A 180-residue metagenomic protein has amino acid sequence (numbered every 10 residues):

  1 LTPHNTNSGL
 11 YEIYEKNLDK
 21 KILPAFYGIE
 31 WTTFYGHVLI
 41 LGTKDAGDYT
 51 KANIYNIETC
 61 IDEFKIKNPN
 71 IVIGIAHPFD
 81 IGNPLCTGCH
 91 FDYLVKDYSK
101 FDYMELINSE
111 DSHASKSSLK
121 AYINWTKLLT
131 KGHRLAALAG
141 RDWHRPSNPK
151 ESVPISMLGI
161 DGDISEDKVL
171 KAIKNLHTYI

Functional and structural regions predicted by a protein language model:
L1-L85, L106-W125, G140-S147: A metal-dependent hydrolase metal-coordination microenvironment
N7, N68-N70, G132-A136, R141-I180: C-terminal functional module detector
I13-N17, G88-F91, E151-S156: Short low-complexity, flexible loop/linker segments enriched in glycine and/or proline with clustered acidic
E15-K20, Y93-Y98, K127-T130: Short, surface-exposed basic-aromatic patches at helix termini and helix-loop junctions that form
P24, H37-L39, Y103, S156-G159 (+1 more regions): Generic structural signal for residues positioned in beta-strands
T33-G36, Y98-F101, G132, E151-V153: Short, solvent-exposed loop/turn segments at the edges of secondary structure
H90-S112, I155-K168: Structural recognition of alpha->loop->beta junctions
Y122-L135: Glycoside hydrolase catalytic-domain groove-lining segments
